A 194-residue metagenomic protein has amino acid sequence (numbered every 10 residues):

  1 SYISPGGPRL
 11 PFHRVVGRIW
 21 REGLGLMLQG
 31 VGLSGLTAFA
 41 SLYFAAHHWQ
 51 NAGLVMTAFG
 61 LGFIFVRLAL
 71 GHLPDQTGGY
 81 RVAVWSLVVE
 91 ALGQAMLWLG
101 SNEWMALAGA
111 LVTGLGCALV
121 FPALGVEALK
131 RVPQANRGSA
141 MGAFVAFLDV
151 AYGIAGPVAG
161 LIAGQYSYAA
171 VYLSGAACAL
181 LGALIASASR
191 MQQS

Functional and structural regions predicted by a protein language model:
S1-L26: Juxtamembrane intracellular "pre-TM" segments in multi-pass secondary transporters
I19-G25, G30-H48, G53-V55: Helix-loop boundary and gating motifs at the non-cytosolic
E22, W104-A110: Short hydrophobic/alpha-helical segments at membrane-entry points of transmembrane helices in Major Facilitator
V66-G79, A163-G164: Helix-to-loop junctions at the C-terminal end of transmembrane segments in multipass secondary transporters
R81-M96, A176: Structural signature of the two symmetry-related core transmembrane helices
L119-V132: Intracellular juxtamembrane helix-capping segments at the cytosolic ends of symmetry-related transmembrane helices
Q134-F144: Loop-to-transmembrane helix entry/capping segments in MFS-fold secondary transporters and related SLC/MFSD carriers
L161-C178: A membrane-interface helix-boundary motif in multi-pass transporters
